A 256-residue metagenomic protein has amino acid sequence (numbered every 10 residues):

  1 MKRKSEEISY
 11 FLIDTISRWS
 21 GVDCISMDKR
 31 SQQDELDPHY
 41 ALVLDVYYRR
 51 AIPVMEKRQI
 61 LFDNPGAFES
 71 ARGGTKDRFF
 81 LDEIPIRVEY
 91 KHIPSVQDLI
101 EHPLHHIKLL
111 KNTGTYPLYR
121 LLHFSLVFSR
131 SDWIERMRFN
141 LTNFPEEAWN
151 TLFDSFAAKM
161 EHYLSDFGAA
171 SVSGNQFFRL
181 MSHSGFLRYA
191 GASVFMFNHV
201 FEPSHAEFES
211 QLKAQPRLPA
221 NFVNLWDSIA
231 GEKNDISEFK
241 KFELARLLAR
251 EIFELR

Functional and structural regions predicted by a protein language model:
K4, I13, S17, N64-S171: Conserved NTP/Mg2+-binding pocket subregion across the NTase superfamily
S5-P53: Active-site nucleotide-donor binding segment shared across nucleotidyl transfer reactions
E6, W133-R256: Conserved nucleotidyltransferase catalytic core and NTase-mimicking acidic/glycine-rich helix/loop elements in nucleic
Q32, I93-P94, F201-E202: Short, solvent-exposed loop/turn segments at secondary-structure junctions
D37-H39, I100-E101, A206-F208: Short aromatic-enriched loop/helix-cap "lid" or pocket-rim segments at secondary-structure transitions that line
P38-L42, I84, K240-E243: Residues at beta-strand starts and edge strands
P53-E56, D98: Active-site-adjacent loop/helix micro-motif of nuclease/hydrolase catalytic cores
M55-P65: Short amphipathic alpha-helices in soluble, non-transmembrane regions that often serve as interface/regulatory elements
